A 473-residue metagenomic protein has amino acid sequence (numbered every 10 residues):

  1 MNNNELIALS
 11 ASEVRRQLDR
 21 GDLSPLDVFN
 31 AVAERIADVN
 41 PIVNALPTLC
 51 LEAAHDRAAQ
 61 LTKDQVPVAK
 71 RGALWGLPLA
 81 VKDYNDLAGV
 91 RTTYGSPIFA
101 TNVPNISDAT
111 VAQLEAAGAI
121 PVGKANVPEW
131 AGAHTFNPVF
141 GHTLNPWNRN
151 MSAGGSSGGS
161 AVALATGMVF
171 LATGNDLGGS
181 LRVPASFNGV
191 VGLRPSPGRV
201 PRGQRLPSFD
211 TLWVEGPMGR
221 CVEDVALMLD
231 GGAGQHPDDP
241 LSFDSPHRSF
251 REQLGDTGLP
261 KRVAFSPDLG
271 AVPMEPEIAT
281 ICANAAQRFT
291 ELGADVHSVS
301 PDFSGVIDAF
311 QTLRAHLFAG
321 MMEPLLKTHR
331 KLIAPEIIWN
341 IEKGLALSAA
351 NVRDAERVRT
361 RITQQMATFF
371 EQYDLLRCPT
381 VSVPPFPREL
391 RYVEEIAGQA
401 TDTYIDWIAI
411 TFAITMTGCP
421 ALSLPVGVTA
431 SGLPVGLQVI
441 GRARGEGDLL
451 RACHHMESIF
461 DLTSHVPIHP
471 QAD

Functional and structural regions predicted by a protein language model:
N2-G178, A283, Q287, Q364 (+1 more regions): Gly/Ser-rich catalytic/binding loops embedded in alpha/beta enzyme cores
D22-N30, A59, E252, P276-V299 (+3 more regions): Acyltransferase
V32, A54, V225, V263 (+4 more regions): Residue-level signal for inorganic ion chemistry
A73-Y94, E252-S266, A315-A367, P379-V383 (+2 more regions): Short helix-loop capping/hinge segments that flank enzyme active sites or metal/cofactor-binding pockets
P97, T101, L241-S242, D354 (+1 more regions): Short, surface-exposed loop/helix-turn segments at secondary-structure junctions that function as lids/hinges flanking
I106-Q235, T415-T429, L433-G436: Short glycine/serine-rich loop segments
R194-T280, N284-A285, F303, I459-D473: A short helix-breaking turn/cap at a secondary-structure junction
P217, L433-R442, L449-C453: Short, well-ordered beta-strand elements
